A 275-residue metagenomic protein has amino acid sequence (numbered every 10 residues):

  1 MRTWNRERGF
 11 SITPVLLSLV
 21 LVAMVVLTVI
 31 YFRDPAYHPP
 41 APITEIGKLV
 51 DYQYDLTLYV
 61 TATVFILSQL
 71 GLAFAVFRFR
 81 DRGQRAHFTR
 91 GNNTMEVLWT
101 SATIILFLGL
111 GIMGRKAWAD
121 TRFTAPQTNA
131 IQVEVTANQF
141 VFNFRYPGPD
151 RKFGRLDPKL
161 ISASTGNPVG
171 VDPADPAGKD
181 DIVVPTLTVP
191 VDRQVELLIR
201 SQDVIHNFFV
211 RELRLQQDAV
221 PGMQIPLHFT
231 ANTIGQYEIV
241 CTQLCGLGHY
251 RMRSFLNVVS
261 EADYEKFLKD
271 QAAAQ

Functional and structural regions predicted by a protein language model:
W4-S11, T28-Y54, Q69, V76-Q275: Non-transmembrane, membrane-proximal soluble domains of secreted or membrane proteins
T13-D34, T63-L67: Alpha-helical transmembrane segments of integral membrane proteins, especially early/N-terminal helices
Q53-V64: Alpha-helical transmembrane segments
